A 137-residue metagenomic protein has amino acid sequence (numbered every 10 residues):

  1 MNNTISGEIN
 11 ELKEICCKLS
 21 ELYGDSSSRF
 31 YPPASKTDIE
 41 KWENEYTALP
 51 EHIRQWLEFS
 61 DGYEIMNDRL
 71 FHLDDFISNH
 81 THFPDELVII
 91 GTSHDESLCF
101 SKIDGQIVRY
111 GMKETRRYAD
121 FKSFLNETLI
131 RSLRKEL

Functional and structural regions predicted by a protein language model:
M1, E136-L137: Short intrinsically disordered terminal tails
M1-D104: A surface-exposed partner-binding patch
E43, G111-T115: Short, charged/polar micro-motifs that form catalytic or ligand-binding hotspots
L98-F100, R109, R117-Y118, L133: Short helix/loop capping segments that flank catalytic or ligand/cofactor-binding pockets
G105-G111: Short polybasic amphipathic segments
E114-E136: Compact, glycine/acidic-enriched structural inserts
